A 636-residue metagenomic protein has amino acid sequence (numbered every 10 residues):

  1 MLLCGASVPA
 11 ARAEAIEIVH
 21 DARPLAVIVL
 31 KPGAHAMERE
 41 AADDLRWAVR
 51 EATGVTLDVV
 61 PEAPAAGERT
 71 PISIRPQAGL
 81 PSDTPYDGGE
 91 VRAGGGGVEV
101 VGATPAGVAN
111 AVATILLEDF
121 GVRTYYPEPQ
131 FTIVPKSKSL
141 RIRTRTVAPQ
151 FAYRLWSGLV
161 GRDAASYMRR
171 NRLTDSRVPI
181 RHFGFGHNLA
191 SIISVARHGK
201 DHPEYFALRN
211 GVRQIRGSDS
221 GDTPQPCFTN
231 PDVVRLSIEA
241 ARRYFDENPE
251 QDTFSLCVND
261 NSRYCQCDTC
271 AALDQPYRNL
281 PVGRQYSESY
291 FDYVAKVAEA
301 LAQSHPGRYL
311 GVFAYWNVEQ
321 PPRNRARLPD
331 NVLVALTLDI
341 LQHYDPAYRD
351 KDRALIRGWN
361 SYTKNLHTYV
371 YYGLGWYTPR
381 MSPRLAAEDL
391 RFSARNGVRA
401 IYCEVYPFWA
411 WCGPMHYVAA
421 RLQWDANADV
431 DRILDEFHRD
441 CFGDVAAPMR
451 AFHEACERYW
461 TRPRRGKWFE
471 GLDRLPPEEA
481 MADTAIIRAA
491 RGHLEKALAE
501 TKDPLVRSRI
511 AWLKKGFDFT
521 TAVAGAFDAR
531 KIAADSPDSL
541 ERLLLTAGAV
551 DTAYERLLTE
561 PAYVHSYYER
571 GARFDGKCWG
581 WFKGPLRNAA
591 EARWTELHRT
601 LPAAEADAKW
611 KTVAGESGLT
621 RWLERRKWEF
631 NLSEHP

Functional and structural regions predicted by a protein language model:
L2-L3, P9-R92, Y126, I133-R145: Acidic, contiguous N-terminal accessory segments
L25, V55, E68-R69, G96 (+5 more regions): Loop/turn elements at helix/coil->beta-strand transitions in domains of secreted/extracellular proteins
G33, A41-D44, A48, P81 (+4 more regions): Feature activates predominantly on carbohydrate-active enzymes
V233-R235, R243, L336, K351-A447 (+1 more regions): Structured mid-domain segments that build the active-site/substrate or prosthetic-cofactor binding neighborhood
D260-S262, A314-V318, L338-I340, Y372-L374 (+1 more regions): Active-site-proximal loop/turn and secondary-structure-junction residues that shape catalytic pockets, frequently
Q275-V297, P329-A347, L422-D431: Acidic, His- and aromatic-enriched active-site or binding-groove loops in soluble protein domains that engage sugars
E319-R327: Distinct, well-ordered alpha-helical segments
L422-P636: Catalytic domains of carbohydrate-active enzymes that cleave complex glycans
